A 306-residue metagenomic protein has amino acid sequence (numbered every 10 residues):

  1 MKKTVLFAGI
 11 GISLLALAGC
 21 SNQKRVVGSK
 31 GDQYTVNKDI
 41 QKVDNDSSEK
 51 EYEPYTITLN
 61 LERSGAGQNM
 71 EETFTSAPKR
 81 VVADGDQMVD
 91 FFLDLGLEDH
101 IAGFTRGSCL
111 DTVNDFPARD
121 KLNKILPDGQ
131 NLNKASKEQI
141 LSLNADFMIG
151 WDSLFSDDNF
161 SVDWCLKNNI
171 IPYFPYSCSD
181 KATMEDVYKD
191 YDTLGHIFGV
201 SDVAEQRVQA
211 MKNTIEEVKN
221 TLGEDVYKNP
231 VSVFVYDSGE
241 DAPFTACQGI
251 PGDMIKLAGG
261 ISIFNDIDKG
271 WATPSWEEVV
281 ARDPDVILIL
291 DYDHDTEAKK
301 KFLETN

Functional and structural regions predicted by a protein language model:
K2-K24: Sec-dependent N-terminal signal peptides of Gram-positive bacterial secreted proteins and lipoproteins
C20-D90, S201-F234: Bacterial Sec-exported substrate-binding components of ABC uptake systems
T56, F160-E240, F264: Extracytoplasmic substrate-binding proteins
S64-Q68, N123-E138, I267-W276: Short helix-initiation/N-cap motifs at beta->coil->alpha
T75-P78, G85-F92, K137, L141 (+9 more regions): Extracytoplasmic/secreted envelope proteins and their assembly/folding machinery, especially bacterial periplasmic
V82-L141, F147-L154: A short, structured surface patch at a secondary-structure boundary
G107-L110, F244-W271: Alpha-helical, coiled-coil/dimerization segments enriched in small aliphatic residues
L154-K167, I289-T305: A ligand-binding cleft/hinge motif common to bilobed small-molecule-binding domains
